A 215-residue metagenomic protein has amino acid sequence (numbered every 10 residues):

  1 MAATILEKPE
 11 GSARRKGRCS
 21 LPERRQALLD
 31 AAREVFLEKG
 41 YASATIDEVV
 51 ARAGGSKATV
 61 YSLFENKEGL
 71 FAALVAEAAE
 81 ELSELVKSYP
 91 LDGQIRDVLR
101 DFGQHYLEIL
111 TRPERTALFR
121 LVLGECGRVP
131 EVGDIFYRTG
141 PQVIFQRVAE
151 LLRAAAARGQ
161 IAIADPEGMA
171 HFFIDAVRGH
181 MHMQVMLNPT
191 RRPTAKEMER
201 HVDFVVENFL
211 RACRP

Functional and structural regions predicted by a protein language model:
M1-K39, S43-G55, S62-L63, E68-G69: Basic, helix-initiating cap at the start of DNA-binding domains
M1-R15, D101, H105-L107, Q146 (+3 more regions): C-terminal peripheral helix-coil segments that are non-catalytic and often amphipathic
E23, A27-E34, E38, R52 (+6 more regions): Alpha-helical structural segments
L37-E38, R128, A157: The C-terminal cap of the DNA-recognition helix in HTH/winged-HTH DNA-binding domains, marking the helix-to-coil
E77-L85, P113, V129, L151 (+3 more regions): A short secondary-structure junction motif
L110-R138, H182-N188: Amphipathic alpha-helical segments used for helix-helix packing
A162, P166-A170: Membrane-interface starts of transmembrane alpha-helices
